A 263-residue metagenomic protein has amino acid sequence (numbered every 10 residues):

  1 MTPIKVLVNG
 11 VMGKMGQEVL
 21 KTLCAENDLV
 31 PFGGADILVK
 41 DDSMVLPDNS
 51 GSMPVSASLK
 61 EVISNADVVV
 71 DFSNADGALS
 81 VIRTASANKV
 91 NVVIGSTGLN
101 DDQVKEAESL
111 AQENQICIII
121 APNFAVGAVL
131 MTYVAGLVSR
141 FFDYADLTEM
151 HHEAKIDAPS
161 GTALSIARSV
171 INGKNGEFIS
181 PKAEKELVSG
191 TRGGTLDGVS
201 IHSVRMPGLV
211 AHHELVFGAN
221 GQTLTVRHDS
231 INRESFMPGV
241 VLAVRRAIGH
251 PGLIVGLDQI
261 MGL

Functional and structural regions predicted by a protein language model:
T2-V6: Extreme N-terminal starter segment of soluble prokaryotic enzymes
L7-N9, K14-V62, D143-L263: C-terminal substrate-binding/catalytic lobe of Rossmann-fold NAD(P)-dependent oxidoreductases
P31, V55, V92-V93, C117-I118: Hydrophobic beta-strand scaffold residues
A66: An anion/phosphate-binding loop that grips the pyrophosphate of nucleotide cofactors and donors
V69-V70: N-terminal Rossmann-like NAD(P) cofactor-binding module of classical short-chain dehydrogenase/reductase
V81-V104: ADP-ribose/adenylate-binding Rossmann-like module
S96-I118, V134-G136: Rossmann-fold NAD(P)-binding glycine/threonine-rich loop
L130-F142, A158: Rossmann-like NAD(P)H-binding beta-loop-alpha module
